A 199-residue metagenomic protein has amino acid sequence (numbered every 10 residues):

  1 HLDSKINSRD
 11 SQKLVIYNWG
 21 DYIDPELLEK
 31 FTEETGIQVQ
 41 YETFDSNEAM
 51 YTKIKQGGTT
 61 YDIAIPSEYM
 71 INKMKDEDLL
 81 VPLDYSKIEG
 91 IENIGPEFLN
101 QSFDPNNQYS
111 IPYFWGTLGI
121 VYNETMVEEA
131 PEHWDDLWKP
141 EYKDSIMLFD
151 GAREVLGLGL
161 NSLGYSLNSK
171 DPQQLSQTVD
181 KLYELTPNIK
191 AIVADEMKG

Functional and structural regions predicted by a protein language model:
L2-K73, K198-G199: Early extracytoplasmic/lumenal segment of secretory-pathway proteins
T60, I65-G199: Extracytoplasmic ligand-binding site segments that recognize negatively charged/polar headgroups
